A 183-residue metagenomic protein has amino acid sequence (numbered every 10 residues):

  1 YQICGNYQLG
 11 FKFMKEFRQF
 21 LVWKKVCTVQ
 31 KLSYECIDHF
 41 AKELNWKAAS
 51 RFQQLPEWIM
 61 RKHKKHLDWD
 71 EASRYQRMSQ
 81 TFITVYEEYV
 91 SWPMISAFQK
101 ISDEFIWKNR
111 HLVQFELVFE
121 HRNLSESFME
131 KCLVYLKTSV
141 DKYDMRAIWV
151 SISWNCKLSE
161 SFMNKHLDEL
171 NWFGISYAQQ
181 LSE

Functional and structural regions predicted by a protein language model:
Y1-E183: Alpha-helical scaffold segments
